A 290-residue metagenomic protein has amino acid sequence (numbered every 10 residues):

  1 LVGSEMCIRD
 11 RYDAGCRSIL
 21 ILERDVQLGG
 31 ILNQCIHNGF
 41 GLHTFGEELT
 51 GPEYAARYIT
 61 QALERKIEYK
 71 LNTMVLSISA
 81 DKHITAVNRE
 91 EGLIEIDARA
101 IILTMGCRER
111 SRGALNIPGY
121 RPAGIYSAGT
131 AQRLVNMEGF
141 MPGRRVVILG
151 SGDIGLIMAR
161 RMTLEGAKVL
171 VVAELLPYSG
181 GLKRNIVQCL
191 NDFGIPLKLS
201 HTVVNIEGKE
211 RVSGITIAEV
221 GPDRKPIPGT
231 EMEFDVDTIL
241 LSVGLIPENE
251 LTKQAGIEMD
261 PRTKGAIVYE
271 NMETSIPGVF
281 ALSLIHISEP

Functional and structural regions predicted by a protein language model:
L1-I8, E289-P290: Short, small-residue-biased leader/transition segments that mark boundaries at the very start of proteins
S4-E5, Q27, C107-E109, G152-I154 (+1 more regions): Residue-level detector of alpha-helix initiation sites
R9-C16, Q132-Y178: Rossmann-like NAD(P)H-binding beta-loop-alpha module
C16-I31, E174: Glycine-rich FAD pyrophosphate-binding loop
D25-E48, K183-R184: Conserved N-terminal glycine-rich FAD pyrophosphate-binding loop of Rossmann-like flavoproteins
A56-N88, I96, T163-K253, E258-D260: A Rossmann-like FAD-binding core segment of flavoenzymes
A56-R145, P222-G229, L240, I267-E270: FAD-binding core/adjacent interface of flavoenzyme oxidoreductases
L103, I125-L134, D237-H286: FAD-site-proximal beta/loop scaffold in flavoenzymes
